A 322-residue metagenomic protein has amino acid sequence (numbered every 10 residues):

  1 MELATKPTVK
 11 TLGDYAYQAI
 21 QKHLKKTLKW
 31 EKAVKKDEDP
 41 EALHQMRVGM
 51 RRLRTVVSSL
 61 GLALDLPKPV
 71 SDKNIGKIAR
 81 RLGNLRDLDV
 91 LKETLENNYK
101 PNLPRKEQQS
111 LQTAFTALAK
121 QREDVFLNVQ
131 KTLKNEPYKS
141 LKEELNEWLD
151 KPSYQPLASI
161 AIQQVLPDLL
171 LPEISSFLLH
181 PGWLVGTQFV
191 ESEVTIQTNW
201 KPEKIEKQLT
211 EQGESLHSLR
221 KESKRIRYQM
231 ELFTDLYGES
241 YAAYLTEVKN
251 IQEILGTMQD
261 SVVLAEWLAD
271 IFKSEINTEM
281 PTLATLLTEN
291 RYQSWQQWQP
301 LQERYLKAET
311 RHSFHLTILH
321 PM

Functional and structural regions predicted by a protein language model:
M1-M322: Cationic, histidine-enriched alpha-helical/coil surfaces that engage anionic ligands
